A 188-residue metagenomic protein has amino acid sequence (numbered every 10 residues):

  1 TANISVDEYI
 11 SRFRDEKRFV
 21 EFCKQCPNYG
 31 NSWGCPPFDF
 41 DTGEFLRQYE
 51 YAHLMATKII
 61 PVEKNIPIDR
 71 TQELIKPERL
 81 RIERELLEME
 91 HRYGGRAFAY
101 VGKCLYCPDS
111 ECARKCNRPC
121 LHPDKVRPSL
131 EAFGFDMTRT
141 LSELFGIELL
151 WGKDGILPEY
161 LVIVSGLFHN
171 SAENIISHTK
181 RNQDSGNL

Functional and structural regions predicted by a protein language model:
T1-L188: Catalytic cores of enzyme domains
